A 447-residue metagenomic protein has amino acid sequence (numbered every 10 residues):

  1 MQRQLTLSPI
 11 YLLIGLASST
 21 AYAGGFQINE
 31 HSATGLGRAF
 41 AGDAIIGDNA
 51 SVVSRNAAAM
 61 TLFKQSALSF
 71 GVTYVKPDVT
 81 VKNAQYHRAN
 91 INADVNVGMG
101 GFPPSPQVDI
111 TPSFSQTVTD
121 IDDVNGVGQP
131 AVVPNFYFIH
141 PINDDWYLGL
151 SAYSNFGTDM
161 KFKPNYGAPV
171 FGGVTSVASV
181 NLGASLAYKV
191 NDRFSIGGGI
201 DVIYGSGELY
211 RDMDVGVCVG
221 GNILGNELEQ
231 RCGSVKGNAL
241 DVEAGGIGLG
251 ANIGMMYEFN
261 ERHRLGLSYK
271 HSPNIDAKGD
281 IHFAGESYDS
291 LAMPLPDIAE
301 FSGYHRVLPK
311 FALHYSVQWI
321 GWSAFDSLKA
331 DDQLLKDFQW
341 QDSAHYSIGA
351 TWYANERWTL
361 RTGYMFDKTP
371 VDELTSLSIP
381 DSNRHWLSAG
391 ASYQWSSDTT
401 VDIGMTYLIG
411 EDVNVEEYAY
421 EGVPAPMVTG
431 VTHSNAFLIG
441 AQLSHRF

Functional and structural regions predicted by a protein language model:
M1-Y22: Gram-negative bacterial Sec-dependent N-terminal signal peptides
G24, A39-A41, V53-M60, V124-N125 (+1 more regions): Short secondary-structure capping/turn segments at boundaries of alpha-helices and beta-strands
G24-A39, D94-F114, P130-F447: Outer-membrane beta-barrel porins/channels
Q27-G42, T61-T80: Transmembrane beta-strand segments of Gram-negative outer membrane beta-barrel proteins
F40-D48, D78-Q129: Surface-exposed strand-loop-strand hairpins of Gram-negative outer-membrane beta-barrel proteins
I45-G47, V53, A57-K64, F138-I142 (+2 more regions): Outer-membrane beta-barrel pore proteins
V53-S54, A67-T73, Y137-I139, Y147-S151: Short, conserved beta-strand segments within well-ordered enzyme catalytic domains that often line or immediately flank
A67, V72-D78, N83-Q85, A152-F156 (+2 more regions): Short glycine-rich, polar/acidic loop-and-turn segments at beta strand-coil junctions
